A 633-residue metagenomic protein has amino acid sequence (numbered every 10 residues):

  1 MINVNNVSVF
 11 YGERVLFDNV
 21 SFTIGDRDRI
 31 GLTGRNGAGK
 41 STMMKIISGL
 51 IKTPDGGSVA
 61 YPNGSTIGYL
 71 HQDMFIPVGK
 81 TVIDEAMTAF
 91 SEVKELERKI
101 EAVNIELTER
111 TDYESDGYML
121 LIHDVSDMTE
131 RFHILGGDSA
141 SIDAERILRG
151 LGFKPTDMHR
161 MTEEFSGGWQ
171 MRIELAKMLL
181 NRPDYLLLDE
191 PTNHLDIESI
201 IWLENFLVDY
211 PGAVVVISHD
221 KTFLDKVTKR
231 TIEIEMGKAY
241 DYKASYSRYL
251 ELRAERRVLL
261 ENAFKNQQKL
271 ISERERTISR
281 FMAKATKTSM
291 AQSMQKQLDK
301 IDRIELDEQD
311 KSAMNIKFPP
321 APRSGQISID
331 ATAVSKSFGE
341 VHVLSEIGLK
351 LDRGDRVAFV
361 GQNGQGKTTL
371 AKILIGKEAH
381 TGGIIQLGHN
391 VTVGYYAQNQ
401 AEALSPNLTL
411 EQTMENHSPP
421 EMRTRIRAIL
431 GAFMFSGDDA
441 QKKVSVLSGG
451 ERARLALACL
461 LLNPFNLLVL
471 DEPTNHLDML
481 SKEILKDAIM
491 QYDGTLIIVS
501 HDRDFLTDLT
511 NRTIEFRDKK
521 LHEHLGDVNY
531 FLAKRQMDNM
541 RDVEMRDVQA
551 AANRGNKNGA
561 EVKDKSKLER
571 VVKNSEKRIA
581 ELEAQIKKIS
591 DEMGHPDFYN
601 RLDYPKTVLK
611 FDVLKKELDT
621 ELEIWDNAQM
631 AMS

Functional and structural regions predicted by a protein language model:
M1-F264, A313, K317-K557, E561-S633: ABC ATP-binding cassette signature C-motif
T156, D307-E308: Short secondary-structure junctions
L252-I301, E305-D307: Intracellular alpha-helical coupling/juxtamembrane segments of multi-pass membrane proteins
